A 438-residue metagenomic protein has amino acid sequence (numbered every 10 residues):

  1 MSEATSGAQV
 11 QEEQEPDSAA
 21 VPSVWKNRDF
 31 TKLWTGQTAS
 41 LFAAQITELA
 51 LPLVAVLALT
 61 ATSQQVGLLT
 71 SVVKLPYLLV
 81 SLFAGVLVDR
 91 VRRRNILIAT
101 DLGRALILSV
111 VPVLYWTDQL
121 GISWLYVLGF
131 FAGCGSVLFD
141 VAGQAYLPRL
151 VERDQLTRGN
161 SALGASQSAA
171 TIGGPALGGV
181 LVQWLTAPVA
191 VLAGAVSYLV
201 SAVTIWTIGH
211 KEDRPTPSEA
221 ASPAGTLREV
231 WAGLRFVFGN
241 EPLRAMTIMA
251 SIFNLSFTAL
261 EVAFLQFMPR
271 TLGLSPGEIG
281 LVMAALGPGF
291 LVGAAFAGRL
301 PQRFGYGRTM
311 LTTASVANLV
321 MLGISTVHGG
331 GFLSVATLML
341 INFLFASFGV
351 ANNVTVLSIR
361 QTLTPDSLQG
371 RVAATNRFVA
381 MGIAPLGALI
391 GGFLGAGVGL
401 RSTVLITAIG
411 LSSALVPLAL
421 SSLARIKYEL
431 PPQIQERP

Functional and structural regions predicted by a protein language model:
M1-P438: Alpha-helical transmembrane-bundle signature of multi-pass membrane transport and export proteins
